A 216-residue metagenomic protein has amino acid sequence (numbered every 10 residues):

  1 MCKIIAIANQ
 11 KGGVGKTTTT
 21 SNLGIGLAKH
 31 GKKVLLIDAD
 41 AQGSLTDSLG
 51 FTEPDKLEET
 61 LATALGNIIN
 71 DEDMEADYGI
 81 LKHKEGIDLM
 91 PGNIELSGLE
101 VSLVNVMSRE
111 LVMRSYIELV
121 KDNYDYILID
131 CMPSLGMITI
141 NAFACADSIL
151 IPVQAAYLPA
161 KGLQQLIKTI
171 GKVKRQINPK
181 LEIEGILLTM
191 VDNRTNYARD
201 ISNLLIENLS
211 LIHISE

Functional and structural regions predicted by a protein language model:
M1-E216: P-loop NTP-binding core
